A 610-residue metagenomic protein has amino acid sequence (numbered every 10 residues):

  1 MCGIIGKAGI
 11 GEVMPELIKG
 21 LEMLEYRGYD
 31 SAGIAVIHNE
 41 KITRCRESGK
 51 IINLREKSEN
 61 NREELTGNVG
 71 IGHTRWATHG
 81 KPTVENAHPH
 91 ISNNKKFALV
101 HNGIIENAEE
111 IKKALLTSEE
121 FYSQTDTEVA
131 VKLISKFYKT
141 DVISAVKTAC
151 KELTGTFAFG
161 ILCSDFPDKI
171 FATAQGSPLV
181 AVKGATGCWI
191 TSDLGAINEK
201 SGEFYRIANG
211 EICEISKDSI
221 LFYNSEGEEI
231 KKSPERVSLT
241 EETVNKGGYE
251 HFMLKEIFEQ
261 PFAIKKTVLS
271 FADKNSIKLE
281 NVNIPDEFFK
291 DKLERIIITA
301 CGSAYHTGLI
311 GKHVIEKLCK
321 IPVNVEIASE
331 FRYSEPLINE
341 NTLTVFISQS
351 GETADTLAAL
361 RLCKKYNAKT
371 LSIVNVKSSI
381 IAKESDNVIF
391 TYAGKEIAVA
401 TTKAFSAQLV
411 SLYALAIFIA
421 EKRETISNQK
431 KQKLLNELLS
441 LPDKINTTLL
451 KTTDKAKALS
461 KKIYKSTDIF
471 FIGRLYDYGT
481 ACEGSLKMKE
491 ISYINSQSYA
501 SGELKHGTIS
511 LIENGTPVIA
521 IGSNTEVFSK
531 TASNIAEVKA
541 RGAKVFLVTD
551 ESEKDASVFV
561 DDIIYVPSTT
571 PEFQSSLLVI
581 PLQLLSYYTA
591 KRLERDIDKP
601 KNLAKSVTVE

Functional and structural regions predicted by a protein language model:
M1-E250, E259-E294, Y333, N428 (+1 more regions): Conserved short alpha-helical segments that host acidic/polar catalytic motifs at enzyme active sites
L24-G33, N102-E106, A172-A181, Y249-M253 (+5 more regions): Conserved phosphate/anionic-ligand binding catalytic regions in large, soluble enzymes, centered on
N68, G72-E85, N275-E287, G311-I347 (+2 more regions): Glycine-rich oxoanion-binding loops at beta->alpha junctions
P89-I91, F171-A172, F204-Y205, I212 (+12 more regions): Replace "in large, NTP-powered and nucleic-acid-processing enzymes" with "in large, NTP-powered factors and other
L153-G187, L459, Y464-E490, A532: Acidic/histidine-rich
Q260-I264, V268-I297, N387-P517, V527 (+1 more regions): Active-site phosphate/pyrophosphate-binding segments
D291-Q432, N436-S440, R474, I521-Y565 (+2 more regions): Glycine-rich phosphate-binding loops that contact phosphosugars or nucleotide phosphates
K544, S557-F559, T569-E610: Generic C-terminus detector
